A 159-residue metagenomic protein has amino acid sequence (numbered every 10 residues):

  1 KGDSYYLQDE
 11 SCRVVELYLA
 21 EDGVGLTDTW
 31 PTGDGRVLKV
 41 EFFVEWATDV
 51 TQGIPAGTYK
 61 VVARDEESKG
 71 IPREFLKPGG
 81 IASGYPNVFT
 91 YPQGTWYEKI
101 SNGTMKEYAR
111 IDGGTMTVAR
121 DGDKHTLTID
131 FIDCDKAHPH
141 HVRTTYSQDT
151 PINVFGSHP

Functional and structural regions predicted by a protein language model:
Y6-L7, L76, T90, I132 (+2 more regions): Compositionally biased, low-structure terminal segments
L7-T117: Surface-exposed helix/loop patches within compact recognition domains
R13-E16, G122-T128: Short, hydrophobic/aromatic-rich segments at coil-to-beta transitions
V44, D112-M116, T126-P159: Edge beta-strand at a domain terminus
I81-S83, V88, D123, H138 (+1 more regions): Alpha-helical protein-protein interaction elements
